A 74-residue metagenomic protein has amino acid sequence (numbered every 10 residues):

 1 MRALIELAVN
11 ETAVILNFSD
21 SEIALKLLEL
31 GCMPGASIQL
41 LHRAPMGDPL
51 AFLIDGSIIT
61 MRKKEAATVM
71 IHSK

Functional and structural regions predicted by a protein language model:
E6-F18: Short, basic/aromatic beta-hairpin or loop at an interaction surface
N10, A44-K74: C-terminal structural segments of small proteins and small subunits
N17, L40-H42, S73: A residue-level detector for short acidic-glycine micro-motifs
D20-S21, R43-P45: Short, conserved beta-turn/loop elements at beta-strand boundaries and strand-helix junctions
E22-K26: Short alpha-helix capping/helix-loop boundary micro-motifs
L30-G31: A short glycine-leucine-enriched loop at secondary-structure breakpoints that most characteristically corresponds
P34-L40: Conserved beta-strand/loop element in small beta-rich adapter and peptidoglycan-binding domains
